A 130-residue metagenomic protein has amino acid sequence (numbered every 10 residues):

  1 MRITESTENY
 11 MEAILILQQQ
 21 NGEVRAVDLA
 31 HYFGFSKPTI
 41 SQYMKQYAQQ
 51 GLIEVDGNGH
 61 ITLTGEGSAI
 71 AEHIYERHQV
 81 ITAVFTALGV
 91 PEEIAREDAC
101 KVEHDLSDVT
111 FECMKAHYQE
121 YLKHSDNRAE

Functional and structural regions predicted by a protein language model:
R2-F35: N-terminal helix-turn-helix DNA-binding core of bacterial DNA-binding proteins
Y10, L29, I40-A48: Basic amphipathic alpha-helical segments that dock to polyanions
Y32, I70, A87: Residues within the alpha-helical elements of helix-turn-helix
P38, E93: Key DNA-contact positions within bacterial/archaeal DNA-binding proteins
A48-D56: A short, conserved structural fragment
G59-R77: Basic, amphipathic "hinge/linker" alpha-helix immediately C-terminal to the N-terminal HTH DNA-binding motif
E97-E130: C-terminal regulatory/oligomerization modules of transcriptional regulators
